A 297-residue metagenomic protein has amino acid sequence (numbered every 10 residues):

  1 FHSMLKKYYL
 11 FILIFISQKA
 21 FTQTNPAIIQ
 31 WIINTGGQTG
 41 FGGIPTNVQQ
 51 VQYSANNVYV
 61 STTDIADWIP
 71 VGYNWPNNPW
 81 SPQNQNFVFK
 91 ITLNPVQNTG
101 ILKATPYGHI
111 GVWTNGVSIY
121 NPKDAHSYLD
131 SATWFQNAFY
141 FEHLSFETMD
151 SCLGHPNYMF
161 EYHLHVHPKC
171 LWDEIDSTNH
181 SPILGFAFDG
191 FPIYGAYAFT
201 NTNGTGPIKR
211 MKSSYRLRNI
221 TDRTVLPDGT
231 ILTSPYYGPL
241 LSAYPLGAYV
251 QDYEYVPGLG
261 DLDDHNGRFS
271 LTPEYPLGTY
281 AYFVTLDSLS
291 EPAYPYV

Functional and structural regions predicted by a protein language model:
S3-K7: Positively charged n-region of N-terminal signal peptides that target proteins for export
Y8-I16: Sec-dependent N-terminal signal peptides
Q18-T22: Sec/Tat signal peptide C-region and signal peptidase I cleavage site
Q23-H143, E147-D150: Solvent-exposed N-terminal domain segments of exported/luminal and surface proteins
Y53, T63-Y107, V166-G206, E291-V297: A short, polar beta-strand/turn micro-motif
W113-V117, Y158-L171, Y275-P292: Extracellular/lumenal glycan-associated surfaces
V117-L153, S234-R268: Short, flexible domain-boundary/linker segments around small modular repeats
F191, T205-V297: Extended, compositionally biased non-globular segments
